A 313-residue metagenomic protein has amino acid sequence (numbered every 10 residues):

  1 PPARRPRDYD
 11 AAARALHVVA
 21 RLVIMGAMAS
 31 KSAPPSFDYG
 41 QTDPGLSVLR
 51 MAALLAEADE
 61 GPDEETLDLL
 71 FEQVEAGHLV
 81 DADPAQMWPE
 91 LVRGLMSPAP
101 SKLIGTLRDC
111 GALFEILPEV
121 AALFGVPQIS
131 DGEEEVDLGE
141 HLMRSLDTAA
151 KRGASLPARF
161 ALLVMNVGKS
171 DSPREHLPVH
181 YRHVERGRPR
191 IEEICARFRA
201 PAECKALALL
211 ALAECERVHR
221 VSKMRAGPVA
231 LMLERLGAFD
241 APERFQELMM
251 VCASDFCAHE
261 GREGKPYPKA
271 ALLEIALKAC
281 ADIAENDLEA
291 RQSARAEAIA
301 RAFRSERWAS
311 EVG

Functional and structural regions predicted by a protein language model:
P1-G313: Catalytic cores of the polymerase beta-like nucleotidyltransferase superfamily and closely associated nucleotide
